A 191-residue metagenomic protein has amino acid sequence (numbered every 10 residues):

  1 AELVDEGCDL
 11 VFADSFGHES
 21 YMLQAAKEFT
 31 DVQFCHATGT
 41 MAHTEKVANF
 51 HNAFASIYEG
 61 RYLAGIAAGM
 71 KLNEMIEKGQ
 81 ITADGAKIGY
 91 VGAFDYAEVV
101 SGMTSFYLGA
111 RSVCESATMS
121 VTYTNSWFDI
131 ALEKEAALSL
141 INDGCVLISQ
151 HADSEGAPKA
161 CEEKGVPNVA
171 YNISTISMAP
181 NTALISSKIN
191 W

Functional and structural regions predicted by a protein language model:
A1-W191: A residue-level marker of the well-folded mature domains of exported/periplasmic proteins
